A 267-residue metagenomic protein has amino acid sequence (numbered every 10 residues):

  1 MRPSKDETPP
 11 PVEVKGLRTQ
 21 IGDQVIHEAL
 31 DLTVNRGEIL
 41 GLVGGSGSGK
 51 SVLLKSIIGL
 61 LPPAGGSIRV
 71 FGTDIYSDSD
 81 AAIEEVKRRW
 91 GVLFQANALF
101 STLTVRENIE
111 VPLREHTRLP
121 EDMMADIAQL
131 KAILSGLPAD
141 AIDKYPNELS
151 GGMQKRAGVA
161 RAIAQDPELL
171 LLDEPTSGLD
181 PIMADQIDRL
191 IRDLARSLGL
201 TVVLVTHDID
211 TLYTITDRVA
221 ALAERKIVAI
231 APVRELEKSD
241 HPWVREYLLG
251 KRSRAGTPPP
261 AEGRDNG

Functional and structural regions predicted by a protein language model:
I58: Helix-to-loop junction immediately C-terminal to a conserved catalytic motif
E121-D140: Conserved ABC ATPase "signature" region
Y145-L149, M153: Conserved ABC ATPase signature
D166: Conserved catalytic motifs of ABC-family nucleotide-binding domains
L170-D173: Catalytic Walker B motif of ABC-type/P-loop ATPase nucleotide-binding domains
